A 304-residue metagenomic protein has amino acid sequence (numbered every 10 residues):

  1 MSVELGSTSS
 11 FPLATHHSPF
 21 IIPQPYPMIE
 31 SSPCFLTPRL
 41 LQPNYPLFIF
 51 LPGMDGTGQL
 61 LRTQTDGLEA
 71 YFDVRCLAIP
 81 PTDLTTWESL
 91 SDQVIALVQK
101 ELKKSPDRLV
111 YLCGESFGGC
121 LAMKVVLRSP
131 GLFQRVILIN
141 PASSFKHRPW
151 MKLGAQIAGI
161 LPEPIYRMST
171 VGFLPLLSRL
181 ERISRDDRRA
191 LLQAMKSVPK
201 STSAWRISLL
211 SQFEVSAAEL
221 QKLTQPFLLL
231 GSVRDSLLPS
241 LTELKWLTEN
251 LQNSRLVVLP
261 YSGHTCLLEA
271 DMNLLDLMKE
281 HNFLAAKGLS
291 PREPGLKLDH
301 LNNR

Functional and structural regions predicted by a protein language model:
I29-L84: Conserved HGGG/HGGXW glycine-rich cap/lid loop of the alpha/beta-hydrolase fold
I29-P33, N253-R304: Catalytic active-site module of serine/aspartate enzymes centered on a nucleophile-bearing elbow/loop
T63-Q64, Q225, P239-E249: Short alpha-helix in the alpha/beta-hydrolase fold that links the catalytic acid
G114-G118, A122: Gly/Ala-rich beta-loop-alpha elbow adjacent to hydrolase catalytic centers
L127, F133-P164: Flexible "cap/lid" loop of the alpha/beta hydrolase fold
H147, R167-Q221: Conserved alpha/beta-hydrolase catalytic His-Asp/Glu region
L223, L229-S232: Short beta-strand/loop motif that positions the catalytic acidic residue of the alpha/beta-hydrolase fold
V233-L238: Acidic catalytic loop of the alpha/beta-hydrolase fold
